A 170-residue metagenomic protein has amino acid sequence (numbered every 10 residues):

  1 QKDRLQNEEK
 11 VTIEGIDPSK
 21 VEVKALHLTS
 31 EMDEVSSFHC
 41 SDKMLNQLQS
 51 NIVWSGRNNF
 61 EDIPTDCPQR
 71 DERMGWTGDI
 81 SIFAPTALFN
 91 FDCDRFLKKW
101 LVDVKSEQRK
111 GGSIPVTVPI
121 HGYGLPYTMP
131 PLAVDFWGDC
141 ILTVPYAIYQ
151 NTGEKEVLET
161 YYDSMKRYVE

Functional and structural regions predicted by a protein language model:
Q1-I13, P18-E170: Substrate-binding groove/exosite segments of carbohydrate-active enzymes
